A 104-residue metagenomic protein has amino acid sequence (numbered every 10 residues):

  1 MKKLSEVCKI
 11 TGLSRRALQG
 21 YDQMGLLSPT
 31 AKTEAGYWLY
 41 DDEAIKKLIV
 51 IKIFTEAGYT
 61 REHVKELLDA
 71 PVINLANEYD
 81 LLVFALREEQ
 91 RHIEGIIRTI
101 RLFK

Functional and structural regions predicted by a protein language model:
M1-E62, E66: Basic helix-turn-helix/winged-helix DNA-binding cores and closely related short helical interaction motifs
K52, A57, E66-K104: Short, charged amphipathic alpha-helical surface segments
